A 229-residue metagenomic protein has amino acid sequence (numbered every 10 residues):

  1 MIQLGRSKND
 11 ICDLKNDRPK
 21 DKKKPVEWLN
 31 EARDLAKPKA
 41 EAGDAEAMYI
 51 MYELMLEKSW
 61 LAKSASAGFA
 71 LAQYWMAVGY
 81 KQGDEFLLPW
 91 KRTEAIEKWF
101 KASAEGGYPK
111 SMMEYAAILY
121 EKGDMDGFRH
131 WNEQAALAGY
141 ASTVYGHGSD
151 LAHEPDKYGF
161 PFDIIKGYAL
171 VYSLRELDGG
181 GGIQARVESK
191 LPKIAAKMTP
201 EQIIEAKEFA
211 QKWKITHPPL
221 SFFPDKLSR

Functional and structural regions predicted by a protein language model:
M1-L4, K8-D17, A36-K37, E41-A45 (+9 more regions): Short helix-capping/linker turns of helical repeat alpha-solenoids
Q3, I50, W75, E114 (+3 more regions): "A position-specific structural signal for the A-helix of alpha-solenoid helical repeats
R6, R33, K37, E53 (+8 more regions): Amphipathic alpha-helical repeat scaffolds
S7, L54, G79, I118 (+5 more regions): TPR/TPR-like alpha-solenoid repeats
D17-D34, L54-L61, E85-W99, E121-W131 (+1 more regions): Structural signature of tandem alpha-helical TPR/SEL1-like repeats, specifically the intra-repeat loop/turn
E27-A32, F160-G182, I204, E208-K214: TPR/TPR-like (Sel1-like) alpha-helical repeat modules
G181-R229: Terminal, low-structured helical/coil segments at or just beyond the last alpha-helical repeat
